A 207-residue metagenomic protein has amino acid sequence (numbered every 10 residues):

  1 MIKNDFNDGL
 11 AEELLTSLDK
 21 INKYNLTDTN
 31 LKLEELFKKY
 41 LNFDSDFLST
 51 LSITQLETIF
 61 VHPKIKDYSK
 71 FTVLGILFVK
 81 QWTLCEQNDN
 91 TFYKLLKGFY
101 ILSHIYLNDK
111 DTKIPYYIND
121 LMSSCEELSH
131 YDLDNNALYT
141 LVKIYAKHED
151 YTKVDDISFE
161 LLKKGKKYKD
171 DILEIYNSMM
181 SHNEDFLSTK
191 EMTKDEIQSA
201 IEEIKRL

Functional and structural regions predicted by a protein language model:
M1-Q87, F92-N108, D150-K166, D185-L207: N-terminal alpha-helical interaction modules that lie
E13, S17-K20, L74, F78-Q81 (+3 more regions): Structural register within alpha-helical repeat arrays
F47, S103-Y106, I114, I118-S123 (+1 more regions): Alpha-helical scaffold segments of alpha-solenoid architecture
Y100-K147, K163: Alpha-helical adaptor scaffolds
C125-E126, H130-L133, A137-L138, Y176-K205: A cross-kingdom feature marking charged/low-complexity
